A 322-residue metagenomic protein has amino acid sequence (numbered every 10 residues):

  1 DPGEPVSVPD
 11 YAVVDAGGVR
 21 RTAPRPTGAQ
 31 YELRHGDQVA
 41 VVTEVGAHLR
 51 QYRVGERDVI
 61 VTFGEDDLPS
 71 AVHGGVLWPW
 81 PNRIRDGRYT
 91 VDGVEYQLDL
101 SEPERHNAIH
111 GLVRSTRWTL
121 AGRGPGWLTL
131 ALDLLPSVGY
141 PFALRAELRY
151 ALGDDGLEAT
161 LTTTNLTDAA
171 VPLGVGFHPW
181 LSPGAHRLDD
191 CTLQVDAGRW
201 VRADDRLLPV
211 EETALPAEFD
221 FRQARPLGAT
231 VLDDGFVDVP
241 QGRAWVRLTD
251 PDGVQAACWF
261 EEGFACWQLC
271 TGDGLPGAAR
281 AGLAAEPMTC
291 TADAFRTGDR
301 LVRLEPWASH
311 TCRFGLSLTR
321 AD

Functional and structural regions predicted by a protein language model:
G3, A12-V13, W180-E261: Active-site/ligand-binding surface loops and adjacent short beta/alpha elements that line catalytic pockets across
V6-G36: Short, Gly/Pro- and small/polar-rich lid/capping loops
D15, R20-R21, R34, L100-D154: Extended, loop-rich substrate-binding clefts of extracytoplasmic carbohydrate-active enzymes
L33, A40, L132-G184: Acidic, contiguous internal or C-terminal segments within carbohydrate-active enzymes that form a structured patch used
Q38, N107-A121, P226-D299: Acidic/His-leaning functional-site neighborhoods
V39-S101: Acidic-aromatic substrate-binding/catalytic surfaces of carbohydrate-active enzymes
V42, Y89-Q97, L161, R303-R320: Short Pro-Gly-centered flexible turn/kink motifs
E147-R149, D299-L304: Beta-strand-rich interaction surfaces with strong enrichment in secreted/lumenal proteins
